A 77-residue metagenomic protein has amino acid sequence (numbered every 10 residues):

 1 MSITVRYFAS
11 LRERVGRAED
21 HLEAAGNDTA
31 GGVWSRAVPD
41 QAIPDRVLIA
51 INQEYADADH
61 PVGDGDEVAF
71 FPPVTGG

Functional and structural regions predicted by a protein language model:
M1-G76: Ubiquitin-like/PB1-type beta-grasp interaction modules and other compact soluble beta-rich domains
